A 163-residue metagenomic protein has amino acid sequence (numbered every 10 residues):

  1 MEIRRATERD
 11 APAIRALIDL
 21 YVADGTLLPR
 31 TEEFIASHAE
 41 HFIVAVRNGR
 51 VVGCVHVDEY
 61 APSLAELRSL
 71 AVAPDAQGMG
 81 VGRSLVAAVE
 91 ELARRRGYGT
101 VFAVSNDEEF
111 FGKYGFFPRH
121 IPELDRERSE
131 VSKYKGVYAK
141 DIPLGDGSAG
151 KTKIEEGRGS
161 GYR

Functional and structural regions predicted by a protein language model:
E2-I14: A short beta-loop-alpha structural element at the N-terminal edge of CoA-dependent acyl/N-acetyltransferase catalytic
I18-V51: Active-site rim helix/loop that mediates acceptor-substrate recognition in acyltransferases
E40-F42, K133-A139, A149: Short hydrophobic/aromatic beta-strand or adjacent loop that forms the aromatic wall/cage of a ligand/substrate-binding
V44, R50-D58, S63-A71: Conserved beta-strand in the GNAT
L70-Q77, N106-D107: A short, internal acetyl-CoA/4′-phosphopantetheine-binding micro-motif in the GNAT/acyltransferase core
G78-E91, A103: Conserved acetyl-CoA-binding loop-helix of GNAT-fold acetyltransferases
R95, G99, S105-S132: Conserved active-site alpha-helix within GNAT-family acetyltransferase domains
T152, R158-S160: Low-complexity, intrinsically disordered Ser/Thr/Pro- and acidic-rich segments
